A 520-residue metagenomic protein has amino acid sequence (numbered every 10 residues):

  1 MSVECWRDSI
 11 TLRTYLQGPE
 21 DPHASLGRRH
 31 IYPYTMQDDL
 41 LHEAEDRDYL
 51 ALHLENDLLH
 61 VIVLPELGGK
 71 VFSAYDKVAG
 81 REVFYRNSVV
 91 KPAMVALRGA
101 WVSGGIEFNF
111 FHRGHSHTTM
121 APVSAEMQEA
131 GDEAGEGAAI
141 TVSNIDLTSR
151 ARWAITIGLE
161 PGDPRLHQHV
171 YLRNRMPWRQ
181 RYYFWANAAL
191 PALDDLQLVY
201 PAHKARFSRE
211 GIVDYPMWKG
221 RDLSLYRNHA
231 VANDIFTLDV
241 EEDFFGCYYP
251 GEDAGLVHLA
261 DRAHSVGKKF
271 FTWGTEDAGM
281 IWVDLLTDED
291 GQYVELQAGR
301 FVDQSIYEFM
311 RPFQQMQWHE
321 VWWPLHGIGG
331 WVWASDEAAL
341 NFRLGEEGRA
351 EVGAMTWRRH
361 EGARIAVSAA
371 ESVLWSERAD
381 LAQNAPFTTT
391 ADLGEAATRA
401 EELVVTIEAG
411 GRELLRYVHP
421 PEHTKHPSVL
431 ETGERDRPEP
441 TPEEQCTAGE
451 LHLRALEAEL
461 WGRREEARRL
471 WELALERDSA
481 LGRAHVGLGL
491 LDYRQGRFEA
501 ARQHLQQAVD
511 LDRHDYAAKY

Functional and structural regions predicted by a protein language model:
V3-Y15, L52-E55, I62-S73, R81-V83 (+3 more regions): A contiguous, surface-exposed recognition patch within enzymatic or periplasmic domains that forms
L16, E20-R47, A51-E55, S103-P164 (+2 more regions): Extended, loop-rich substrate-binding clefts of extracytoplasmic carbohydrate-active enzymes
R477, D510-D512: Structural marker of alpha-solenoid helical repeat scaffolds
A484, A518-K519: TPR alpha-solenoid repeat register
